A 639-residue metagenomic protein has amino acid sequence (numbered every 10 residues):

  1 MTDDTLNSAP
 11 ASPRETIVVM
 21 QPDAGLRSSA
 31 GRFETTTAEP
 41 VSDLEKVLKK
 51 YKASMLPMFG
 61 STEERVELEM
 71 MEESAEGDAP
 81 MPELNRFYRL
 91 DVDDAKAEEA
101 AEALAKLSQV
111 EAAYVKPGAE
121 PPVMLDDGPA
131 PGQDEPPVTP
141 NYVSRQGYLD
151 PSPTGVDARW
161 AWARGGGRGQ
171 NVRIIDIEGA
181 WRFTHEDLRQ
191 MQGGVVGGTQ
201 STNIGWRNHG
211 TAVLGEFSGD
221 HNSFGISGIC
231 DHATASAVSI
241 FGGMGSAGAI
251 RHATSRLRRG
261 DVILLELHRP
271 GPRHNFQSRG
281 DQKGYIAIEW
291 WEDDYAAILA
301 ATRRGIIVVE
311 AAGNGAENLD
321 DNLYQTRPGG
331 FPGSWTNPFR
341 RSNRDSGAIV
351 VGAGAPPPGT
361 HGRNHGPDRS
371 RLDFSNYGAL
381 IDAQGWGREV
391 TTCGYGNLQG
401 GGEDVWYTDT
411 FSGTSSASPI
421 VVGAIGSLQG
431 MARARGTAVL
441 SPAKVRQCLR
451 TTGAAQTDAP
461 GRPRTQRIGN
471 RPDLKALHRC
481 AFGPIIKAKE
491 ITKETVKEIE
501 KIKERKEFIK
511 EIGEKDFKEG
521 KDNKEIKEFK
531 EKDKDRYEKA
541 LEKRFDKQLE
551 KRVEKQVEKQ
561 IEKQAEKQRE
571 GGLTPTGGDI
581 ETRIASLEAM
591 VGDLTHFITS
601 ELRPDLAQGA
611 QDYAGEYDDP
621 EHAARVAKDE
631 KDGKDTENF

Functional and structural regions predicted by a protein language model:
T2, L6-N7, L90, K96-E99 (+5 more regions): N-terminal domain-start motif of subtilase-like serine proteases
T2-D127, Q170: Inhibitory N-terminal propeptides of secreted protease zymogens
R65-R86, E102-R173, H185-D187, N275-F276 (+2 more regions): Protease zymogen maturation seam
R159-V195, T199-G248, R256-V262, E266 (+6 more regions): Subtilisin-like serine protease catalytic core
W206, I226, R269-D382, E389-V422 (+1 more regions): Substrate-binding/specificity loop regions of serine endopeptidase catalytic domains, predominantly subtilases
V238-I240, G387-R467: Hydrolase catalytic cores
R256-L267, A348-V350, G430-I512, K521-N523 (+2 more regions): C-terminal subdomain of the subtilisin-like protease fold in secreted/lumenal serine endopeptidases
R544, R552, T576-G609: Amphipathic alpha-helical oligomerization/assembly segments
